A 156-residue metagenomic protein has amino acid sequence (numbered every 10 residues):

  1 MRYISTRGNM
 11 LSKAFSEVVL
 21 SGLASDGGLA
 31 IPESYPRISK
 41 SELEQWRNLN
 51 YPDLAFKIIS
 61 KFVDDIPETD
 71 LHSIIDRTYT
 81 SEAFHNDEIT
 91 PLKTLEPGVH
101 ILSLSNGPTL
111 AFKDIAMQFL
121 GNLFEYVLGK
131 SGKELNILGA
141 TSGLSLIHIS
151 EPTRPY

Functional and structural regions predicted by a protein language model:
M1-D26: Charged, compositionally biased N-terminal leader segments and the immediate start of the first structured element
L11-S12, G22-L23, T94, G129-G132: Solvent-exposed alpha-helices and their adjacent loops that cap or buttress functional pockets in soluble metabolic
A14, N50-L54, I115: Conserved active-site and cofactor/substrate-binding residues in soluble primary-metabolism enzymes
S25, L29-L110: Small-residue-rich anion-binding loops in enzyme active sites
S103-Y126: Glycine-rich oxoanion-binding loops at beta->alpha junctions
T109-A111, T141-I147: Gly/Ser/Thr-rich loops at beta-strand to alpha-helix junctions that form or flank small-molecule/cofactor-binding
V127, S131-A140: A conserved hydrophobic secondary-structure block that centers on an alpha-helix together with its immediately flanking
I147-Y156: Single conserved hydrophobic/aromatic residue that forms the stacking wall/gate of nucleotide- or nucleobase-binding
